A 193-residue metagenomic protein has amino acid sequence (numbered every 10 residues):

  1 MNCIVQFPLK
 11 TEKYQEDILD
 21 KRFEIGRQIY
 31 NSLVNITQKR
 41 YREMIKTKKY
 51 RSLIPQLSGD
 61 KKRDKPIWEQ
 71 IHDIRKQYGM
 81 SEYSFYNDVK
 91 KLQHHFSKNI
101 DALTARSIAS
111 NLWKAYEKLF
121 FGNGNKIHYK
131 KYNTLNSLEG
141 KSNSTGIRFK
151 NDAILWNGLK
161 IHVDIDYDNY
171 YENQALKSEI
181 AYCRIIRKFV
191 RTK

Functional and structural regions predicted by a protein language model:
M1-K193: Nucleic-acid substrate recognition interfaces
